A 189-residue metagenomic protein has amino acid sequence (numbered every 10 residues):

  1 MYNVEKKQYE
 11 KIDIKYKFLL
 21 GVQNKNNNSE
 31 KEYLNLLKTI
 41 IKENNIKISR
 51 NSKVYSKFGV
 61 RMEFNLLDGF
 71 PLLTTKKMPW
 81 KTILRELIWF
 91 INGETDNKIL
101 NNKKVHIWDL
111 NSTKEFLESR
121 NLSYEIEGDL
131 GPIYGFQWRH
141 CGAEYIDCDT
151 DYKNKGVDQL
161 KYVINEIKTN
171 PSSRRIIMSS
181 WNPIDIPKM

Functional and structural regions predicted by a protein language model:
Y2-M189: Terminal, non-catalytic protein-protein interaction segments that mediate quaternary/complex assembly
